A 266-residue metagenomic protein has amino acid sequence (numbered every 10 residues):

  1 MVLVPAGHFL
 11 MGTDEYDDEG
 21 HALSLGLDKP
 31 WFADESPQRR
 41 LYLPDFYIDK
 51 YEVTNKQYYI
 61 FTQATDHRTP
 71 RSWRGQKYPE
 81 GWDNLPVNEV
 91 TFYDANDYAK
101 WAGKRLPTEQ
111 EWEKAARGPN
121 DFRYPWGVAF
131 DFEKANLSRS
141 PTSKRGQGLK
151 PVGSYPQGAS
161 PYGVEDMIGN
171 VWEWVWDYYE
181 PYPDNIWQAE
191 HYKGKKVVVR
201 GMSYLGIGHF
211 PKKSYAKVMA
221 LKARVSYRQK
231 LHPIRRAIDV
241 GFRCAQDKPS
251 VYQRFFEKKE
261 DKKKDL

Functional and structural regions predicted by a protein language model:
M1-H67, F92-Y93, G127-A129, H232 (+1 more regions): Short, compositionally biased
L10, D14-P30, R68-V225, P233 (+3 more regions): Functional-site microenvironments in short loops/helix caps that host divalent-cation chemistry
R40-L43, G148, Y227-R228: Flexible glycine/proline-enriched surface loops and loop-helix/loop-strand junctions
